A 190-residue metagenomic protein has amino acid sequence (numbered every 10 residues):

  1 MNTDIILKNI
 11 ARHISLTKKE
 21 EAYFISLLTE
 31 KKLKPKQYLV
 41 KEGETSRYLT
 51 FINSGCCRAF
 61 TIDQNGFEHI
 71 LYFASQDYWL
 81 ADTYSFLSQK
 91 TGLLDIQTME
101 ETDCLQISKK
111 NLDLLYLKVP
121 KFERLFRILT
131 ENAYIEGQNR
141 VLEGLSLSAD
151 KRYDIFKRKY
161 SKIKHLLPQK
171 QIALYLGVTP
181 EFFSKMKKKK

Functional and structural regions predicted by a protein language model:
M1-T29: Cyclic nucleotide-binding regulatory module and flanking cytosolic helices
I6-L7, A133-L142: Short, Lys/Arg-enriched N-terminal segment that forms or immediately precedes the first helix of a structured domain
T29, Y38, C56-T61, W79 (+1 more regions): Short beta-strand segments in beta-sandwich/barrel cores
K36, R47, F51-R58, Q76-D77: Glycine- and acidic-residue-biased ligand/ion/polar-headgroup-sensing regions
L39-E44: Short phosphate-coordinating micro-motif centered on Lys-Gly-acidic
D63-H69: Hydrophobic/aromatic-rich structural module bridging two neighboring secondary-structure elements via a short loop
I70-R127: Cyclic-nucleotide recognition modules
L147-K190: Phosphate-/nucleic-acid-contacting segments
